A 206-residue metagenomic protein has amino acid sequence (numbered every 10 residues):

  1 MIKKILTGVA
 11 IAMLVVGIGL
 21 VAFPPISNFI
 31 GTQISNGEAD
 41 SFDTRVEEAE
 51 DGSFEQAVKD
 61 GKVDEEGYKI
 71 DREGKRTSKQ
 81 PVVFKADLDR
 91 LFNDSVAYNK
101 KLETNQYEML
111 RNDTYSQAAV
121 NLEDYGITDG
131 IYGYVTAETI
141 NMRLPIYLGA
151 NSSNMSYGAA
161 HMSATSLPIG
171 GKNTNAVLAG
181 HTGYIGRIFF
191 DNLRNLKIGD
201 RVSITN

Functional and structural regions predicted by a protein language model:
M1-K4: Positively charged n-region of N-terminal signal peptides that target proteins for export
T7-N206: Solvent-exposed, non-transmembrane regions of membrane-associated and secreted proteins
